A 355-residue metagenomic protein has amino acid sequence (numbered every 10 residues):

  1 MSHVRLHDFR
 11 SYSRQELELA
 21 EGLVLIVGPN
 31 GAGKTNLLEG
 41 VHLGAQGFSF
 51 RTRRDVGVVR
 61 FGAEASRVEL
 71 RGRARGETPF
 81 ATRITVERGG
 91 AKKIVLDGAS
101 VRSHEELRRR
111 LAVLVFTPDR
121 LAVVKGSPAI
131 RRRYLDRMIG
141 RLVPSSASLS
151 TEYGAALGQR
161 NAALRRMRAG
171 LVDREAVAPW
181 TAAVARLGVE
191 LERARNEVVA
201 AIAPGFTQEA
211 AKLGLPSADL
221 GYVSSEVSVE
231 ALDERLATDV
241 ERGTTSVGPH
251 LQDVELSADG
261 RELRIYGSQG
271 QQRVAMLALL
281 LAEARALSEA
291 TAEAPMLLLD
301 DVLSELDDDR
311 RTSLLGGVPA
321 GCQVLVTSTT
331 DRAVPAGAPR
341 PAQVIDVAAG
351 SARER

Functional and structural regions predicted by a protein language model:
M1-P29, L43, L171-M296, E305-D309 (+3 more regions): Conserved NTPase motor "head" modules and their coupling/switch loops across ABC/AAA+ ATPases, GTPases, and GHKL ATPases
V4, S66-G72, G90-D97, V254-D259 (+2 more regions): Short polybasic amphipathic segments
K34: Conserved lysine of the Walker
H42-I130, Y134-S146, A200-Q208, A218 (+1 more regions): Nucleotide-state sensing region of NTPase/ATPase domains
R120-L213: An accessory alpha-helical subdomain
D300-V302: Walker B catalytic acidic pair
